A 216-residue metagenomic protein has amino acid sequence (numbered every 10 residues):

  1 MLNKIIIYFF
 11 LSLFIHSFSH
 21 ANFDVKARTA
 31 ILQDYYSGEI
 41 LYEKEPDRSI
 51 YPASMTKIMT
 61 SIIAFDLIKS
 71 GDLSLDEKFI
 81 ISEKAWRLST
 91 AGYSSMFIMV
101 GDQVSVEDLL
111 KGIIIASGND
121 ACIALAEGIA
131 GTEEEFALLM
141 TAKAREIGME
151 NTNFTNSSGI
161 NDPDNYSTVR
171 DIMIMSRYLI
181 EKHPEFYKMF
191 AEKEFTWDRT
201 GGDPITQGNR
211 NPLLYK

Functional and structural regions predicted by a protein language model:
M1-I5: Positively charged n-region of N-terminal signal peptides that target proteins for export
I6-I7, I80, F195: Intrinsically disordered, low-complexity segments enriched in glycine/proline and serine/threonine
Y8-H16: Bacterial N-terminal signal peptides
S12, A21-F23, P204: Sterically constrained small-residue positions within well-ordered secondary structures of folded domains
H20-E181: Active-site-adjacent loops and short helices of periplasmic peptidoglycan-processing enzymes
M149-E150, N161-Y166, R170-K216: Domain-terminus/edge residues, biased toward the C-terminal soluble/receptor-binding domains of extracytoplasmic
